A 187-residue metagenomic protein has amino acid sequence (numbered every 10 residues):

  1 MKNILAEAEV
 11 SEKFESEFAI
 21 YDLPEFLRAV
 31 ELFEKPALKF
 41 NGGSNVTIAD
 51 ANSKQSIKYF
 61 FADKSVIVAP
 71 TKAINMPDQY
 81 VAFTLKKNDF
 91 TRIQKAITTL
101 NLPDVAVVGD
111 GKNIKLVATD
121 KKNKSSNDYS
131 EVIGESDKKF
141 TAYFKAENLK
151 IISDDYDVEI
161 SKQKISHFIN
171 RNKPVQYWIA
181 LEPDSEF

Functional and structural regions predicted by a protein language model:
M1-Y59, Q79-F187: DNA polymerase processivity clamps
K64-F83: Long, charge-dense
